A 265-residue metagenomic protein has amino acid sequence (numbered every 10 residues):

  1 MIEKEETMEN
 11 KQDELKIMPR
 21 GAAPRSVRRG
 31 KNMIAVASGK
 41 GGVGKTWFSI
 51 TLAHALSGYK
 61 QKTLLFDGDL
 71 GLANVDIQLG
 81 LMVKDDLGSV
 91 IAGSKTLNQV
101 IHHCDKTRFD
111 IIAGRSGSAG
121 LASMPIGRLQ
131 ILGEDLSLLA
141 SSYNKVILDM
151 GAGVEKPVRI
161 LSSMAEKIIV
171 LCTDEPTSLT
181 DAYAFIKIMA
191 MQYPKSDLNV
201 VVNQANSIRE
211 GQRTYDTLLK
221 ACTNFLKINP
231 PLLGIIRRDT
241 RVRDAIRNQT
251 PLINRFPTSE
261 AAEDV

Functional and structural regions predicted by a protein language model:
M1-K40: Extreme N-terminal, non-catalytic leader segments that precede Walker-type/kinase nucleotide-binding cores
R29-D69: Walker A/P-loop phosphate-binding motif and the immediately C-terminal alpha-helix
S57, S162, A190: Gly/Ala-rich phosphate-binding loop of Rossmann-like dinucleotide-binding domains, activating on the conserved
L65-S141, I246-P251: P-loop/Walker-type NTP enzyme "switch/lid" segment
L138-S141, E155-P176: Inter-motif core of Ras-like GTPase G domains
T173, L198-Q212, I235-V242: G-domain G4 guanine-recognition motif of GTPases
T180-Y193: Conserved C-terminal guanine-recognition region of P-loop GTPase G domains, centered on the G4
F225-F256, V265: Beta-strand-loop-alpha "switch" segments that mediate conformational coupling across diverse proteins
